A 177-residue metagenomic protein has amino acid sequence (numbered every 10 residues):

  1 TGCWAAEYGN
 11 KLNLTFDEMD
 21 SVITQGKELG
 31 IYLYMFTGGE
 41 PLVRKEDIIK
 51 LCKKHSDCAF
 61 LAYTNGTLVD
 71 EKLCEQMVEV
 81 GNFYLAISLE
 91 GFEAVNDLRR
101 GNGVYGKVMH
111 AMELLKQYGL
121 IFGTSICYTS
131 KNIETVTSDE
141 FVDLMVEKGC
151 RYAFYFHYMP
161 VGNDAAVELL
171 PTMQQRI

Functional and structural regions predicted by a protein language model:
T1-D17: Canonical Radical SAM [4Fe-4S] cluster-binding loop centered on the CxxxCxxC motif and its immediate flanking residues
A5, H157-Y158: Active-site donor-binding loop signature of nucleotide-sugar glycosyltransferases
Y8-G9, E93-R99, V161-V167: A short acidic, helix-capping loop that chelates divalent metal ions and anchors anionic groups
F16-F36, R44-H157: Radical SAM/AdoMet-radical enzyme domain recognition
Y158-I177: A C-terminal junction/extension of Radical SAM enzymes
